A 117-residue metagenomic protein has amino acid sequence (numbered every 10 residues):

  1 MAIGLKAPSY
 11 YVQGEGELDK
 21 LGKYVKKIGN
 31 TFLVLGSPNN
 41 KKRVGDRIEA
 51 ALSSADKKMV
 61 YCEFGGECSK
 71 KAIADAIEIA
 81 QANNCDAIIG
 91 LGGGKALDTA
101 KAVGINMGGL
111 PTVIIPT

Functional and structural regions predicted by a protein language model:
M1-A87: ATP/NTP phosphate-donor binding region
K71-T117: Glycine/threonine-rich beta-strand-loop-alpha-helix active-site module that forms ligand/phosphate-binding
